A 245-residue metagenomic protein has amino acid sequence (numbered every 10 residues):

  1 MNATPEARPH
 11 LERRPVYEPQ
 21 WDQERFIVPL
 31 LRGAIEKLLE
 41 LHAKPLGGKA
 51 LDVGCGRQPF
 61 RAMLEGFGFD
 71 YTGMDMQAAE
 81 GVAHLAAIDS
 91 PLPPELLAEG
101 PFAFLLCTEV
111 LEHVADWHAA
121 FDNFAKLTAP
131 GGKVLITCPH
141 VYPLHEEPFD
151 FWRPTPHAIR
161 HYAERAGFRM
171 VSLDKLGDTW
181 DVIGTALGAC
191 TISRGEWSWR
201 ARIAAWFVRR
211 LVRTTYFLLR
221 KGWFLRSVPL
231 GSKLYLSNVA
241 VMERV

Functional and structural regions predicted by a protein language model:
M1-G100, F104, F121, G231-V239 (+1 more regions): Conserved N-terminal segment of class I S-adenosyl-L-methionine
R13, E18-W21, A115-A129, K133-V245: S-adenosyl-L-methionine-dependent methyltransferase catalytic module, highlighting the catalytic core
A50, V110, P148-F149: A generic secondary-structure micro-motif detector that highlights 1-2 residue hydrophobic/ambivalent hotspots embedded
D52, C107, I136: Redox-cofactor binding/interface segments in oxidoreductases and associated redox assembly factors
G56-F60, Q77-A79, L111, V141-P143 (+1 more regions): Short, solvent-exposed loop/turn segments at secondary-structure junctions
A86, T108, D174-L176: Conserved residues at the C-terminal ends of beta-strands
F104-V110: A short beta-strand submotif of the Rossmann-like class I SAM-dependent methyltransferase core that lines
